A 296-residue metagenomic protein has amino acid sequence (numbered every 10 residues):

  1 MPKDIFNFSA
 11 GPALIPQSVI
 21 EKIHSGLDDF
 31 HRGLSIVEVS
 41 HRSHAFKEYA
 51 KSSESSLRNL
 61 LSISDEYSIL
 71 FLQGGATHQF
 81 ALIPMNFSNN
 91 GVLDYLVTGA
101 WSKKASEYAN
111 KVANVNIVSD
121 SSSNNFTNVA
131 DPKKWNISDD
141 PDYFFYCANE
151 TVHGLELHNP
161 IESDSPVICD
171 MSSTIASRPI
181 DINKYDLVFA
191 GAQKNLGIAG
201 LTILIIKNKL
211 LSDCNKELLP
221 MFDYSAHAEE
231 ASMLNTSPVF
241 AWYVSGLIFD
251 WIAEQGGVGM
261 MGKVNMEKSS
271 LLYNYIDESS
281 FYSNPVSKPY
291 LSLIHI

Functional and structural regions predicted by a protein language model:
D4-E54: A glycine-/small-polar-enriched, mobile loop at the entrance of the PLP active site in fold-type I
R32-Q79, N86, A100, Y108: Conserved N-terminal alpha-helix of the aminotransferase class I/II PLP-enzyme fold
S88-W101: Conserved PLP-anchoring active-site segment centered on the Schiff-base-forming lysine
A109, D120-I175: Active-site phosphate-binding strand-loop segment of PLP-dependent enzymes
I168, I182-Q193: Conserved active-site segment immediately N-terminal to the catalytic lysine that forms the internal aldimine
A192-Y273: Active-site C-terminal subdomain of aminotransferase-like
I294-I296: Conserved small/polar residues in nucleotide/adenosyl-binding loops
